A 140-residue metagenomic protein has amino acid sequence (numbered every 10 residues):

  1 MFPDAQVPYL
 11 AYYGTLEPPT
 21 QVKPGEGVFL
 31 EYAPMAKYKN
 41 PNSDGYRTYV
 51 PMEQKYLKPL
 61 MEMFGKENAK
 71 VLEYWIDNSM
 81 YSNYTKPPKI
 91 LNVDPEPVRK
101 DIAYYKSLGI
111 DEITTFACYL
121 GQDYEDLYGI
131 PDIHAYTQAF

Functional and structural regions predicted by a protein language model:
M1-F140: Catalytic-core regions of glycoside hydrolase
